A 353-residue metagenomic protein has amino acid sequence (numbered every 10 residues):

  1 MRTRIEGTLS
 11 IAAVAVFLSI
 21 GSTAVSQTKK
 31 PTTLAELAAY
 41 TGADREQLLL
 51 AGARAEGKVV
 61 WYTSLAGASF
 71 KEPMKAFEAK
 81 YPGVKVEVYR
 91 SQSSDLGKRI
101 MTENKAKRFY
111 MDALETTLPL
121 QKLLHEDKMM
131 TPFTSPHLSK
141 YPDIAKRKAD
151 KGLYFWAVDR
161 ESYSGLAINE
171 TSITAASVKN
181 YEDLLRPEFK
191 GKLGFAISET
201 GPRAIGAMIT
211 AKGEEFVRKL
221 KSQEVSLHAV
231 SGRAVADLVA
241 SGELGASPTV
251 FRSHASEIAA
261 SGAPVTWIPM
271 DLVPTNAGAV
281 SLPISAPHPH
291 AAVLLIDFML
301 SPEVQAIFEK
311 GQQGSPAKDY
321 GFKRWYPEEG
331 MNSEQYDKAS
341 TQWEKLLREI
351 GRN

Functional and structural regions predicted by a protein language model:
S10-G21: Bacterial N-terminal signal peptides
G42-R54, V60, S64-K85, E309-Q313: Short, polar/charged alpha-helical segment
V60-K75, V86-N104, R108-E243: Extracytoplasmic ligand-binding site segments that recognize negatively charged/polar headgroups
L120-L123, G245-P264: A ligand-binding cleft/hinge motif common to bilobed small-molecule-binding domains
D143, E161-Y163, K219-K221, S226-A229 (+3 more regions): Periplasmic-binding protein-like
G165-S172, M208-I209, N276-A291, I307: A bilobed periplasmic-binding-protein/Venus flytrap-type ligand-binding module shared by bacterial periplasmic
F189-A196, T200, M299-G321: Periplasmic-binding protein-like
V304, D319-N353: Extracellular/periplasmic bilobal clamshell ligand-binding domains
